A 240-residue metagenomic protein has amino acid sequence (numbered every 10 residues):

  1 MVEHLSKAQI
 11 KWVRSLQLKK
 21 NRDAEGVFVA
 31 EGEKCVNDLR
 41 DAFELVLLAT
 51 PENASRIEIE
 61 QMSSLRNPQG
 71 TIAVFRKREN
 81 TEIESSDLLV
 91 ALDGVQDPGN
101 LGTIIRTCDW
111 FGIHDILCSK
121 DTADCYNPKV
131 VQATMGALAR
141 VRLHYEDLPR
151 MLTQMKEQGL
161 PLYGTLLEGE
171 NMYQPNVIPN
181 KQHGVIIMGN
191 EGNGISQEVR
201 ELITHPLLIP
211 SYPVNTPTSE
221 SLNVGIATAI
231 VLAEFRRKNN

Functional and structural regions predicted by a protein language model:
M1-H4, N53-I57, V141-M151, L207: Short acidic-hydrophobic, aromatic-tinged amphipathic segments that line or gate anion-handling sites
M1-T50, T122-A123, P149: Boundary-proximal intrinsically disordered activation/regulatory segments immediately upstream of a helical core
F28-A30, E44-P51, V74, P161-L167 (+1 more regions): Short, hydrophobic beta-strand segments that form beta-sheet elements in well-ordered domains
P51-M62, D87, T204-H205: Active-site regions of enzymes building and remodeling cell-envelope glycoconjugates
A54-E79: Glycine/small-residue-rich loop that forms an oxyanion/phosphate-binding "nest" at active or ligand-binding sites
I83-G169: RNA substrate-binding interface of SAM-dependent RNA methyltransferases
W110, C125, Q132-A137, R200-N240: Structured adenosyl-cofactor binding patch, chiefly the S-adenosyl-L-methionine
G164-S219: Active-site/ligand-binding-proximal alpha/beta "capping" segment
